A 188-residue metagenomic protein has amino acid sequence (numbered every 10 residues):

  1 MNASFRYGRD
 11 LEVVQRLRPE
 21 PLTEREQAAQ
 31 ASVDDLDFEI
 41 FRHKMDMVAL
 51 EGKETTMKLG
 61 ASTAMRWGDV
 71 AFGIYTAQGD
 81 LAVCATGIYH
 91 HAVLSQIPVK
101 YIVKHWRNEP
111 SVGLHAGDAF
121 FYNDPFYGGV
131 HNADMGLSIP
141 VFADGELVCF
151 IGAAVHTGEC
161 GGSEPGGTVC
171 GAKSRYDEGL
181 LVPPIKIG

Functional and structural regions predicted by a protein language model:
N2-Y101: Long, charge-dense accessory insertions within large macromolecular proteins
A64-W67, S111-L114, V130-N132, D144 (+1 more regions): Solvent-exposed alpha-helices and their adjacent loops that cap or buttress functional pockets in soluble metabolic
I74, V83-A85, V112-H115, F121-N123 (+1 more regions): General beta-strand structural signal in soluble alpha/beta enzymes
H90-P125: A charged amphipathic helix-loop-strand protein-protein interaction module that recurs in cytosolic assemblies
G128-D134, E159-G161: Short, Lys/Arg- and Gly-enriched loop/turn segments at beta-strand edges
D134-D144, G152: A short, hydrophobic, proline-anchored segment that marks a local hinge/packing element in signaling and regulatory
L147-G188: Mobile "lid/hinge" segments at catalytic clefts and subdomain interfaces of large enzymes
